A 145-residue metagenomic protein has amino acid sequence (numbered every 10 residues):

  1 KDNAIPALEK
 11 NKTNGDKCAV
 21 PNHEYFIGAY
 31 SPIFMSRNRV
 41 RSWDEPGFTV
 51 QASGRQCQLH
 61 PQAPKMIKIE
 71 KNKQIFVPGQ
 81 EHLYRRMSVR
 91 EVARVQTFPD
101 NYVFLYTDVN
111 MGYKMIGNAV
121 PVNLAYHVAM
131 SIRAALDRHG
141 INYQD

Functional and structural regions predicted by a protein language model:
K1-D145: S-adenosyl-L-methionine-dependent DNA methyltransferase catalytic core
